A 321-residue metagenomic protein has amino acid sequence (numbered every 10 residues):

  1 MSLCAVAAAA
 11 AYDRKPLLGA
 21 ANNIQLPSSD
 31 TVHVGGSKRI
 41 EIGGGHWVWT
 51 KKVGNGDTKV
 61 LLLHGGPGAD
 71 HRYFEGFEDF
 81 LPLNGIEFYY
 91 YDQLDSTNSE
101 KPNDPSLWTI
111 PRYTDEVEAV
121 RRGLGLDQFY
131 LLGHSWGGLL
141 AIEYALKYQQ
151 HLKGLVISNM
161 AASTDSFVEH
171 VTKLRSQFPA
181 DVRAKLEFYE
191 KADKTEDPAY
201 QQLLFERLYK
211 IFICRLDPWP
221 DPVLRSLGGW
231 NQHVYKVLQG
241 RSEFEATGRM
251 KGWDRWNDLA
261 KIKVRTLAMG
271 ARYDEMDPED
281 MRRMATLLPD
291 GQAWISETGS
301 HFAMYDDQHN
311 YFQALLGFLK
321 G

Functional and structural regions predicted by a protein language model:
M1-V60, G85-I86, K320-G321: Alpha/beta-hydrolase fold catalytic core
H46-K101: Conserved HGGG/HGGXW glycine-rich cap/lid loop of the alpha/beta-hydrolase fold
Y90-W136: Active-site loop/oxyanion-hole signature of alpha/beta-hydrolase fold enzymes
D127-H170: Conserved hydrolase catalytic core segment
L155-T195: Flexible "cap/lid" loop of the alpha/beta hydrolase fold
S176-Q177, A184-V264, R283: Alpha/beta-hydrolase
W256-G299: Conserved loop-alpha-helix segment in the C-terminal half of the alpha/beta-hydrolase fold that carries the catalytic
D290-G321: Catalytic active-site module of serine/aspartate enzymes centered on a nucleophile-bearing elbow/loop
